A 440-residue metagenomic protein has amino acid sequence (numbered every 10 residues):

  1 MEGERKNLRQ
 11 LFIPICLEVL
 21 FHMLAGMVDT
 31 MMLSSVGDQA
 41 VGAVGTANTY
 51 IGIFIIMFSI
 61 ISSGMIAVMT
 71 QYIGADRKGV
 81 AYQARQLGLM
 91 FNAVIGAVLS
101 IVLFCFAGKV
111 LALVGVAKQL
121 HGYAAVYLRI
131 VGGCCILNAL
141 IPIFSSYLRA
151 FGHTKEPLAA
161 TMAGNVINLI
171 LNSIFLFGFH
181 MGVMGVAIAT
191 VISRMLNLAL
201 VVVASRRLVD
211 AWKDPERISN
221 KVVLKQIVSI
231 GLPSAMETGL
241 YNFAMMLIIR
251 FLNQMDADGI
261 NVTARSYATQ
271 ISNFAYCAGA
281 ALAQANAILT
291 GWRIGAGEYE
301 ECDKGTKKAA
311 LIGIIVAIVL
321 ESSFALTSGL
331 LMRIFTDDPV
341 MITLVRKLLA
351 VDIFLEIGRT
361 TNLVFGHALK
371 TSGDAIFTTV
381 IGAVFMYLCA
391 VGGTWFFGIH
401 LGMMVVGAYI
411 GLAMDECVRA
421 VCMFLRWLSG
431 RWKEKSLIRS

Functional and structural regions predicted by a protein language model:
M1-I15, M69-I136, G178-L232, T290-L355 (+1 more regions): Short alpha-helical transmembrane segments in multi-pass integral membrane proteins
Q10-D29, I130, G164, S193-N197 (+3 more regions): Transmembrane helical elements of multi-pass membrane transporters/channels
L17-F21, A25, F54-F58, V98 (+13 more regions): Residue-level hotspots within pore-lining transmembrane alpha-helices of multi-pass secondary transporters
L20, L24-G42, L111-K118, I174-H180 (+5 more regions): Helix-terminus/linker motif at the lipid-water interface of multi-pass membrane proteins
M27-M31, I101, I143-Y147, V166-I174 (+9 more regions): Alpha-helical transmembrane segments of multipass membrane proteins
D38-T49, A124, L128, A187 (+3 more regions): Small-residue hotspots at the loop-to-helix junctions and early N-terminal turns of transmembrane alpha-helices
V41-I101, N138-P157, I249, V262-S328 (+1 more regions): Small-residue-rich hydrophobic transmembrane alpha-helices
S62, I130-R149, P157-N165, V186-V201 (+6 more regions): Short runs within selected transmembrane alpha-helices of multi-pass transporters and secretion channels
